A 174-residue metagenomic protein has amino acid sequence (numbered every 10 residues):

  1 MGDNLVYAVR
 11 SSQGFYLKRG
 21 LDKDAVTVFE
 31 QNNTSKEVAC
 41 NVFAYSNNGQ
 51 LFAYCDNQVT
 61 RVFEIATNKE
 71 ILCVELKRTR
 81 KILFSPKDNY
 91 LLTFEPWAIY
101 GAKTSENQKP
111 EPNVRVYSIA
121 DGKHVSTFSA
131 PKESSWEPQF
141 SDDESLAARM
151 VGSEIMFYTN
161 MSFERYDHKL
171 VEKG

Functional and structural regions predicted by a protein language model:
M1-N4, N41-L51, I82-L91, E137-L146 (+1 more regions): Blade-terminus and WD-like Trp-Asp/Gly-His loop motifs, strongest in beta-propeller folds
V6-R10, F52-C55, L92-F94, E106-Q108 (+1 more regions): Conserved beta-strand element within WD40/beta-propeller blades
Y16, R61, R115, M156-F157: WD40 beta-propeller blade core
G20-K23, I65-N68, I119-G122, N160-F163: Short loop/turn segments that connect beta-strands within beta-propeller blades
V26-T27, K69-C73, K123-S126, Y166-H168: A structural motif specific to WD40 beta-propellers
N33-V38, L76-K81, P131-W136, V171-G174: Short coil/turn segments at the loop-to-beta-strand junctions that recur within blades of beta-propeller repeat folds
F94-K109, N160: Short, conserved, GDST-rich strand-edge loop motifs in beta-rich repeat architectures
